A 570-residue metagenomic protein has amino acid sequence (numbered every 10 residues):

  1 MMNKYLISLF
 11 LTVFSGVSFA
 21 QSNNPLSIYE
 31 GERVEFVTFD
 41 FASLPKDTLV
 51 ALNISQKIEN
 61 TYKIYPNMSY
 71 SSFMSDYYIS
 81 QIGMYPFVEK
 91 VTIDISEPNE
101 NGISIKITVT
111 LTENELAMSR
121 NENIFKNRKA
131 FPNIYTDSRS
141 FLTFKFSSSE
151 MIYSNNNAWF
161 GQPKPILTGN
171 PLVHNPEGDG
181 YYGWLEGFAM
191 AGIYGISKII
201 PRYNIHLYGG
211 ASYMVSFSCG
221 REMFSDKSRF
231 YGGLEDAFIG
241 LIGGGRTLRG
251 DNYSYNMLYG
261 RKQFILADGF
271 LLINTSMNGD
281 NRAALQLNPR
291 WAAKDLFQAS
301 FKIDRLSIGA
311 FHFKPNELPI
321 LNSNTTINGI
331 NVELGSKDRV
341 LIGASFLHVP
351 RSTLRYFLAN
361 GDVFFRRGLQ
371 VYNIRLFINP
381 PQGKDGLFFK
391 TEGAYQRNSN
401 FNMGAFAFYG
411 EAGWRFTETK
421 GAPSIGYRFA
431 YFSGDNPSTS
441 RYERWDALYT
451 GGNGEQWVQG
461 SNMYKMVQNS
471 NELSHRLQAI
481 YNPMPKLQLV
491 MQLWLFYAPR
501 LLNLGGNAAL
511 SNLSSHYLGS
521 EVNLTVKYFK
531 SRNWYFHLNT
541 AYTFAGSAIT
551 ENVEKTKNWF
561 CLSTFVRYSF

Functional and structural regions predicted by a protein language model:
Y5-S15: Sec-dependent N-terminal signal peptides
F19-L185, M190-R202, I425: N-terminal periplasmic/intermembrane-space "pro-region" immediately following the signal or transit peptide
F125-Y135, G245-R246, G250-Y255, M277-T439 (+3 more regions): Signature for the C-terminal beta-barrel architecture of outer-membrane proteins
F144-S154, L207-V215, M257-Q263, I308-K314 (+5 more regions): Transmembrane beta-barrel strands of outer-membrane/channel proteins
N156-P163, C219-S225, G269-S276, P315-I327 (+5 more regions): Outer-membrane beta-barrel translocator domains and adjoining extracellular loop/strand segments of Gram-negative
P163-A189, G195-Y255, L272, S399 (+4 more regions): Surface-exposed loop and membrane-interface regions of Gram-negative outer-membrane beta-barrel proteins
F357, E392-A394, N402-N482, K486-L493 (+2 more regions): Extracellular/periplasmic loop regions
K557-F570: Outer-membrane beta-barrel "beta-signal"
